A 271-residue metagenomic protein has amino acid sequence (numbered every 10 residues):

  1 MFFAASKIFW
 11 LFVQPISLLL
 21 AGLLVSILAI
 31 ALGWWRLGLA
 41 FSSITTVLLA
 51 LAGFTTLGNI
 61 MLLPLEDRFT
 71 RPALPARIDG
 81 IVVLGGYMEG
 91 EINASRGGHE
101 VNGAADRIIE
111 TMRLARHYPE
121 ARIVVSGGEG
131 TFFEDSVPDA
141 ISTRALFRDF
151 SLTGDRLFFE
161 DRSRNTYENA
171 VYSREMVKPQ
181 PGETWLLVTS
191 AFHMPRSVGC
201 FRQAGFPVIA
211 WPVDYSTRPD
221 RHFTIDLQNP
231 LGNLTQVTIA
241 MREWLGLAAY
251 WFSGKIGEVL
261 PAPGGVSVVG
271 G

Functional and structural regions predicted by a protein language model:
M1-F9, L57, M61-L65, M241-A248 (+1 more regions): Hydrophobic alpha-helical segments of integral membrane proteins, encompassing both true transmembrane helices
M1-I30: Membrane-embedded alpha-helical segments of integral membrane proteins
I30-G38: Membrane-interface helix-boundary motifs at transmembrane edges
W35, P64-R68, G254-A262: Transmembrane helix-loop junctions in multipass membrane proteins, especially transporters and channels
A40-L51: Internal alpha-helical transmembrane segments
A50-V237: A structural signal for short, hydrophobic/glycine-enriched beta-strand patches
F223-Q228, T235-G271: Extracytoplasmic/luminal low-complexity segments enriched in Pro/Gly and acidic/polar residues that act as flexible
